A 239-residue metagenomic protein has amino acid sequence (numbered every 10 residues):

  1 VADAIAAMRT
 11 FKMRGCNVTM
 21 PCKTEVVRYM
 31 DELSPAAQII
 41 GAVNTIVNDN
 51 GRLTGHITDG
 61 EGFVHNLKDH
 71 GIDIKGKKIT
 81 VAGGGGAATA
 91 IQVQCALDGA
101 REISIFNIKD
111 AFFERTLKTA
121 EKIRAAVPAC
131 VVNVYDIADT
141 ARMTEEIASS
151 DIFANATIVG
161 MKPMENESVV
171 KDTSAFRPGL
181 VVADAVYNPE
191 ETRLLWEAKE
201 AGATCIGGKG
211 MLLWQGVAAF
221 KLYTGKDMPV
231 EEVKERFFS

Functional and structural regions predicted by a protein language model:
V1-H70: Phosphate/diphosphate ligand-binding glycine-rich loop within oxidoreductases
D49, I72-K78, F176-P178: Short helix-loop-beta connector
I57-G60, G76-L97, N107: Glycine-rich adenosine-cofactor-binding loop
V64-I79, I152: Mobile, glycine- and charge-enriched loop segments and immediately flanking short secondary-structure elements within
L97-E102, E200-T204: Conserved S-adenosyl-L-methionine
A100-V127: NAD(P)-binding Rossmann-fold cofactor-contacting core
A129-C205: Rossmann-like adenosine-cofactor binding region
G179-V181, A185-S239: Adenosine-phosphate binding glycine-rich loop
